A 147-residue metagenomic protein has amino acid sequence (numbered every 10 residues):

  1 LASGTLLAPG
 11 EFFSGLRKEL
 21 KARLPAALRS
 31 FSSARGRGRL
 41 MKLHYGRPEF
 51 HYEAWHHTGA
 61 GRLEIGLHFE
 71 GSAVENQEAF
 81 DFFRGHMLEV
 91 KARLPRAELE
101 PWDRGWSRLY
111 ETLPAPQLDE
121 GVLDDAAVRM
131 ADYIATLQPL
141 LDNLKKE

Functional and structural regions predicted by a protein language model:
L1-S3, K146-E147: Polar low-complexity intrinsically disordered regions
A2-W106: Polyanion-binding interface signature
V90-E147: Charged, low-complexity intrinsically disordered regions
